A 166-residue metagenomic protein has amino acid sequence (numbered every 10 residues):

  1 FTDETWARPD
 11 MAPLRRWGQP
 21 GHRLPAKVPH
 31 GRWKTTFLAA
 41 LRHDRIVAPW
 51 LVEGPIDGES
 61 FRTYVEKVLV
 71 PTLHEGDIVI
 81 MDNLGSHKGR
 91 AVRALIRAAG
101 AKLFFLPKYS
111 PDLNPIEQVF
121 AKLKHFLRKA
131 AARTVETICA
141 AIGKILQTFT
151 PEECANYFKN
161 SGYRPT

Functional and structural regions predicted by a protein language model:
F1-D3, A39, V65, D82 (+6 more regions): Mobile genetic element proteins and their domesticated derivatives, centered on retroelements and DNA transposons
F1-K67, Y163: Extended, low-complexity cationic-aromatic segments
M11-A26, A91-P107: A short alpha/beta connector and helix-capping loop motif
L51-P55, N83-G85, Y109: Short loop or secondary-structure boundary microenvironments that flank and position key functional residues
I56, S60-T63, A91, A98 (+3 more regions): Generic recognition of short, well-ordered alpha-helical interface segments
S60-F104: RNase H-like DDE/DDD metal-dependent nuclease/strand-transfer catalytic core used by mobile genetic elements
D82-N83, R90, F104-R128, E136: RNase H-like two-metal-ion nuclease catalytic core shared by retroviral integrases and related mobile-element nucleases
I116-T166: C-terminal anion-handling pockets and recognition modules
